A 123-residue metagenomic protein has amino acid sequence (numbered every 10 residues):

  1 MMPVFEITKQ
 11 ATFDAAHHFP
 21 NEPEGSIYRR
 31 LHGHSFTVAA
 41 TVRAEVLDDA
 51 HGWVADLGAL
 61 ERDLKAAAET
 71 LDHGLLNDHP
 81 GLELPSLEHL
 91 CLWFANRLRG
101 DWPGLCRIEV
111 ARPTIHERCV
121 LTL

Functional and structural regions predicted by a protein language model:
M1-L123: Charge-rich, low-complexity N-terminal segments
